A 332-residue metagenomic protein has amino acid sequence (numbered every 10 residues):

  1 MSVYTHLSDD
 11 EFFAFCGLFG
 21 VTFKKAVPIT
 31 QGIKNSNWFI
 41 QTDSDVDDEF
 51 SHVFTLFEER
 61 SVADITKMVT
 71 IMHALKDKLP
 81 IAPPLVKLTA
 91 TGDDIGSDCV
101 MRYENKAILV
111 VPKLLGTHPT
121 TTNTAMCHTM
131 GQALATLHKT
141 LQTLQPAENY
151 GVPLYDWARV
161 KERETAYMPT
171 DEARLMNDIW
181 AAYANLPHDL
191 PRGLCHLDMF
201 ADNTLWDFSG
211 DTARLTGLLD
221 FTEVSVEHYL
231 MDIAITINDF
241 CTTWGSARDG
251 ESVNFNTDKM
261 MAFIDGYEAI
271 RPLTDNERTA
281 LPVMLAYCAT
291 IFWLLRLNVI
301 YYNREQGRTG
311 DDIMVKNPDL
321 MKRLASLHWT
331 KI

Functional and structural regions predicted by a protein language model:
M1-L85, F208-A213, T330-I332: Conserved NTP-binding catalytic cores of kinases and kinase-like/nucleotidyltransferase enzymes across multiple kinase
T5-F19, P146, A158-L197, A201 (+2 more regions): An alpha-helical support segment within catalytic cores of ATP-dependent transferases
I33-F50, F54, L85-V86, Y183-M231: Active-site acidic catalytic loop and adjacent metal/ATP-binding pocket of ATP-dependent phosphoryl transfer enzymes
Q41-Q145: ATP-binding pocket architecture of kinase catalytic cores
T91, K106-T121, V160-T165, T290-G307: A glycine-centered beta->alpha junction motif in the catalytic cores of kinase/phosphotransferase enzymes
T120-T170, L190-R192, V226: A cross-family kinase active-site recognition segment
L230-R271, Y287-R304: Active-site activation/catalytic loop segments of kinase-like enzymes and analogous catalytic loops in related
F292-I332: ATP/Mg2+ or Mg2+-diphosphate-binding catalytic cores that bind nucleotide phosphates or diphosphates via glycine-rich
